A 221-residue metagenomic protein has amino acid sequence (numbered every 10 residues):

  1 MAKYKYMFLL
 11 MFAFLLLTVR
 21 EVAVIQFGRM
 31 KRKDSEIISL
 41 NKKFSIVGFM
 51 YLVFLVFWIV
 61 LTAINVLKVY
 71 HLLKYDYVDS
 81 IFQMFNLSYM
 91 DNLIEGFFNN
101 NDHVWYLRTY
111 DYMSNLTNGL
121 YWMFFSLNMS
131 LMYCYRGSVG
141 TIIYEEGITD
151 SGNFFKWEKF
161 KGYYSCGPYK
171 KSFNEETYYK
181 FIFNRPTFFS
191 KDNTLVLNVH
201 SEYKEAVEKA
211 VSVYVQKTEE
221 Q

Functional and structural regions predicted by a protein language model:
M1-S138, Q221: Eukaryotic intrinsically disordered, low-complexity regulatory linkers and tails enriched in Ser/Thr/Pro
L10-F12, L16, V24-Q26, N193-Q221: Terminal and domain-flanking low-complexity segments
E21, E36, E95, E145 (+4 more regions): Glutamate identity and glutamate-enriched acidic tracts
F125-W157, K161-G162: Conserved beta-hairpin
S151-Y203: Non-transmembrane, membrane-adjacent beta-strand/coil modules in membrane-associated proteins and peripheral
